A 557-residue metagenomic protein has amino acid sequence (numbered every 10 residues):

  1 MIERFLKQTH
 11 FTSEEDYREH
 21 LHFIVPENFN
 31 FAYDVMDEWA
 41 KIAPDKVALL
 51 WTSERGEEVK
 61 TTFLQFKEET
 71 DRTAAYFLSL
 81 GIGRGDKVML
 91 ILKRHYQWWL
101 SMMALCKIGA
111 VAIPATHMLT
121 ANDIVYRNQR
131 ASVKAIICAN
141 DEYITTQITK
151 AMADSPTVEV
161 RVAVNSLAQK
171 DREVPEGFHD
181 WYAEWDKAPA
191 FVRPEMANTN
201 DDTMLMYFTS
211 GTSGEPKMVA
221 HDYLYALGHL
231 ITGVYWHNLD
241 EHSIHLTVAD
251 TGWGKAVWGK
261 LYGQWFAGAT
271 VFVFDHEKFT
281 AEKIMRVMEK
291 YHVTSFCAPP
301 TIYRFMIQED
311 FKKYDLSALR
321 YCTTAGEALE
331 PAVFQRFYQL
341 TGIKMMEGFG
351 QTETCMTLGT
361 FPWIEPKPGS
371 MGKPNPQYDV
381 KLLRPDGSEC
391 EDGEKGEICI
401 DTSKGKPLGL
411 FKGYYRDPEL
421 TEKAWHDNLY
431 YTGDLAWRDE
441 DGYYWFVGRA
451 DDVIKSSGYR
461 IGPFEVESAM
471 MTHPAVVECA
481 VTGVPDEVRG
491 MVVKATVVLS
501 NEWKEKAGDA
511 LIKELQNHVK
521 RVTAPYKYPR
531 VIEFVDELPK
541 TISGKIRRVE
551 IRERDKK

Functional and structural regions predicted by a protein language model:
P44-V47, V162-A168, E176-F208, E215 (+1 more regions): Conserved pre-ATP/AMP-binding loop-to-beta segment of ANL
D45, L49-M103, T120-V125, G177 (+2 more regions): Conserved AMP-binding/adenylate-forming core of the ANL superfamily
V59-L64, M204-G228: Conserved AMP-binding A3 loop
M103, K107-A183, N501: Structural core segment of the AMP-binding/adenylate-forming
L119, V125-R127, I136-D141, F296 (+5 more regions): AMP-binding/adenylate-forming catalytic core of the ANL superfamily
Y182-A183, F266, V293-A298, I307-K367 (+1 more regions): Gly/Ser/Thr-rich phosphate-binding loop
L227-I244, T251-T294, E309: Conserved AMP-binding/adenylation subdomain of ANL enzymes
Q377, S388-K423, I461: Conserved ATP/PPi-binding loop(s) of AMP-dependent carboxylate-activating enzymes
